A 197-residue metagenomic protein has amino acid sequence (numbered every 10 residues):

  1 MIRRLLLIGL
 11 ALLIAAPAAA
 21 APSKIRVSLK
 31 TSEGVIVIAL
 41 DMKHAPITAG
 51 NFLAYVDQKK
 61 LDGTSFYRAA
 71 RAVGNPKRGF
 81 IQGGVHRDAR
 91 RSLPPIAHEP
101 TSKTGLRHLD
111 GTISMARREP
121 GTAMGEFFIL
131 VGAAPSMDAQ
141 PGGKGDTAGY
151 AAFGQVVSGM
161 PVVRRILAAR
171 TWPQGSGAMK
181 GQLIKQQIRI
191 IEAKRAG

Functional and structural regions predicted by a protein language model:
M1-L6: Bacterial N-terminal signal peptides that target proteins for export
L7-A15: Bacterial N-terminal signal peptides
A18-G197: Cyclophilin-like peptidyl-prolyl cis-trans isomerases
